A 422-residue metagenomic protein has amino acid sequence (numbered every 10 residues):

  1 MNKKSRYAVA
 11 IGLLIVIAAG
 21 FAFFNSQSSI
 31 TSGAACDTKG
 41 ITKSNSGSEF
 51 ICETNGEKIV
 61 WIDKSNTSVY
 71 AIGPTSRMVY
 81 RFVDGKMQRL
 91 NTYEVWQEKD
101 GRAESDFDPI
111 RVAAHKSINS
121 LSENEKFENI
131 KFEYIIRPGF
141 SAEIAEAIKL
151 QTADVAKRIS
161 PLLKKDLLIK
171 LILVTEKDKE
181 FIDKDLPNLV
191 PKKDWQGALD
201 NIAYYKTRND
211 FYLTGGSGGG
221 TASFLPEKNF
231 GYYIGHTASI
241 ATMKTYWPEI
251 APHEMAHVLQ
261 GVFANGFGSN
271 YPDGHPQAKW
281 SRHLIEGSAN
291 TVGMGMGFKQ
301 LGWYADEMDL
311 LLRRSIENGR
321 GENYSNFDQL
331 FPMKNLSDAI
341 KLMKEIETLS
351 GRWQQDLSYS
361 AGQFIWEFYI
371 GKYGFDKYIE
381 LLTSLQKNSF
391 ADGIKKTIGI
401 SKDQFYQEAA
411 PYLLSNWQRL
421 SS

Functional and structural regions predicted by a protein language model:
M1-L14: N-terminal Sec-pathway targeting helices
I15-N25: Hydrophobic alpha-helical membrane-insertion segments, chiefly the h-region of N-terminal signal peptides
N25-S68, R89, E98: Tryptophan-rich substrate-binding surfaces of secreted polymer-degrading and adhesive proteins
E49-C52, W61, A71, R77-F82 (+2 more regions): Short linear proline/tyrosine/threonine-rich motifs used for host-factor recruitment and membrane trafficking/assembly
D100-F107, E133-T221, P248, P252-M255 (+2 more regions): Zn2+-dependent metallopeptidase catalytic core
Y134-E146, G235-Y246, D273-W280, L349-D356 (+1 more regions): Second-shell loop/turn segments in exported
R208-N323: Zinc-dependent metallopeptidase catalytic helix centered on the HExxH motif and its immediate flanking segment
N270-S360, K372, L382-S422: Acidic/His/Gly-enriched intrinsically disordered linker/tail segments that often contain short helix/coil "MoRF-like"
